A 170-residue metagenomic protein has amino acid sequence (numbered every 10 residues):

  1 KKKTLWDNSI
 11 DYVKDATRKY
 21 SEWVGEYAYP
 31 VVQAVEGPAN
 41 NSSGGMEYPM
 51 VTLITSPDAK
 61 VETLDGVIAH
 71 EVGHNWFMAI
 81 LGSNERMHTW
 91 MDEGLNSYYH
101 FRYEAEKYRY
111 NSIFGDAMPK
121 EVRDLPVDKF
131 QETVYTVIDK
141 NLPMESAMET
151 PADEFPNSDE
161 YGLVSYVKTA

Functional and structural regions predicted by a protein language model:
K2-A170: Hydrophobic alpha-helical and helix-loop surface patches within well-folded domains that function as non-catalytic
